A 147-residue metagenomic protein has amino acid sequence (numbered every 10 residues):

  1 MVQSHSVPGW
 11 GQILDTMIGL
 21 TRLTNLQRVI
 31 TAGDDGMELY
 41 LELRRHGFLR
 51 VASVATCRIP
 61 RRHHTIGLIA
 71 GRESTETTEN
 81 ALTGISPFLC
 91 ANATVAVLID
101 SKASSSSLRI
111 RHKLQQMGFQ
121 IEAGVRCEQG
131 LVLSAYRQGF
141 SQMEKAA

Functional and structural regions predicted by a protein language model:
M1-Q27: Class I SAM-dependent methyltransferase Rossmann-like catalytic core, especially the SAM/SAH-binding loop
Q12, D35, Y40-R62: A short, well-structured beta->alpha microelement
L26, R62, N92-A93: Beta-strand-connecting loops/turns
T31-G36, V54-T56, L68-S74, L98-K102: Structural motif
T56-E76, N80-G84: A short acidic, Gly/Pro-enriched loop at the edge of an enzyme's catalytic core that lines a small-molecule cofactor
T77-T94, R111: A short glycine-rich, Lys/Arg-flanked "PGG" loop and its adjoining helix->strand segment in the class I
I99-V125: Conserved class I S-adenosyl-L-methionine
M117-A147: Core SAM-dependent methyltransferase catalytic element
